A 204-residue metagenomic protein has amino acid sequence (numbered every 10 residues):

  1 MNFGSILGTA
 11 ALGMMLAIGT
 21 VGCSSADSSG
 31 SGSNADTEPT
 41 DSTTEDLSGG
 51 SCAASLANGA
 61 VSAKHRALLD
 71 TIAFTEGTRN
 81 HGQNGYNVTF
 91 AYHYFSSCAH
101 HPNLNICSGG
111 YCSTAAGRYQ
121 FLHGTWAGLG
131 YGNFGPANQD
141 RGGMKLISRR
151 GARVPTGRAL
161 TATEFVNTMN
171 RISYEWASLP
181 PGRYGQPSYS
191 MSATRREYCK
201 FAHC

Functional and structural regions predicted by a protein language model:
M1-A11: Bacterial N-terminal signal peptides that target proteins for export
G19-G22: C-terminal motif of bacterial Sec signal peptides marking the signal peptidase cleavage site
S24-D27: Bacterial signal peptide processing site
S29-S33: Intrinsically disordered, low-complexity regions enriched in glycine and serine
S48-G132, R141-C204: Cell-wall polysaccharide-cleaving catalytic domain and substrate-binding groove, primarily in peptidoglycan/chitin
G135-A137: Basic, short loop/linker segments at the boundary and entry of helix-turn-helix/winged-helix-like folds
